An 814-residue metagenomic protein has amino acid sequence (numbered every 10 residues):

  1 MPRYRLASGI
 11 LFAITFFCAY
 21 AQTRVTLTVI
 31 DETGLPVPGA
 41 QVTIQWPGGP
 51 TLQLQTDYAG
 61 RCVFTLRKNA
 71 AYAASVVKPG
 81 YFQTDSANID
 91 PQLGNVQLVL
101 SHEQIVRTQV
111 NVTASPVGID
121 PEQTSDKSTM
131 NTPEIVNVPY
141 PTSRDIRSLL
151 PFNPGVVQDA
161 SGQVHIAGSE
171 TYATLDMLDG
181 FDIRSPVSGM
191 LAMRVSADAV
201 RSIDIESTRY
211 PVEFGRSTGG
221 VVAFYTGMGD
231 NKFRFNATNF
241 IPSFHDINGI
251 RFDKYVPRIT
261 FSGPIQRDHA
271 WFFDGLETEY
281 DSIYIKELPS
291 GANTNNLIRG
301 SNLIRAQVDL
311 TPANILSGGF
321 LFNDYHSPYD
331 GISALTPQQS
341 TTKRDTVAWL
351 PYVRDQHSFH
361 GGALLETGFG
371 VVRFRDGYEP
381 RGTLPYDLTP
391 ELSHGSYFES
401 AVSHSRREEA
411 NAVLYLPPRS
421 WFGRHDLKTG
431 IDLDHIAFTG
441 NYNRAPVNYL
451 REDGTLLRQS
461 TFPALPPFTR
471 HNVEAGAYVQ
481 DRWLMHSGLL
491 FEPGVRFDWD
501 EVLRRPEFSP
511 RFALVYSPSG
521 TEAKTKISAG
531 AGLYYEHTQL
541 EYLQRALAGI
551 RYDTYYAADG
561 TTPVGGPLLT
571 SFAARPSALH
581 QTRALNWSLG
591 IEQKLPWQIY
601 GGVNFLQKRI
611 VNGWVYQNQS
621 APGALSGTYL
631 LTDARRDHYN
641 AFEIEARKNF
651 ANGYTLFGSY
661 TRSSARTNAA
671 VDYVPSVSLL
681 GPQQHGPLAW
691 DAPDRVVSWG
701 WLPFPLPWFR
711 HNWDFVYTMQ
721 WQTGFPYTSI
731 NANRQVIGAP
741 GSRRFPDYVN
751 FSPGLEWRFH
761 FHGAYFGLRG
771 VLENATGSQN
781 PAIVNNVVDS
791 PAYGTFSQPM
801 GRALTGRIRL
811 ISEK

Functional and structural regions predicted by a protein language model:
A19-Q123, N131, R184: Periplasm-facing N-terminal accessory domains of Gram-negative outer-membrane beta-barrel systems
D57, G80-F82, N88-V99, T108-M228 (+3 more regions): Periplasmic N-terminal accessory/gating domains of Gram-negative outer-membrane beta-barrel systems
A114, F235-S243, D274-T278, G318-F322 (+10 more regions): Transmembrane beta-barrel strands of outer-membrane/channel proteins
F252-H326, K343-T367, P510: Transmembrane beta-barrel wall of Gram-negative outer-membrane proteins
I315-Y478, L625-L630: Replace "related TpsB outer-membrane translocases also match" with "some related outer-membrane beta-barrels such as
A513-L630, Y639, P746: Solvent-exposed loop/turn elements at secondary-structure boundaries
G602-P726: Gram-negative outer-membrane beta-barrel transporters
W708-N733, N750, E756-K814: C-terminal beta-signal and adjacent terminal beta-strands/loops of Gram-negative outer-membrane beta-barrel proteins
